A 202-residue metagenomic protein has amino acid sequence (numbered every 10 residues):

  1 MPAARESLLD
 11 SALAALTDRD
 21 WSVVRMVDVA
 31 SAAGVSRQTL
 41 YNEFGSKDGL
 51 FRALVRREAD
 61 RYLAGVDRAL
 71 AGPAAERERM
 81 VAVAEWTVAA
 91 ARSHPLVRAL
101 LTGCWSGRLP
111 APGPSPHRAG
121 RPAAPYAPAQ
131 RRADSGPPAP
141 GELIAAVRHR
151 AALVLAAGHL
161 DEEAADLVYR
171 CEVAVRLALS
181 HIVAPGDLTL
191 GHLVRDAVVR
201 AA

Functional and structural regions predicted by a protein language model:
A3, S7-A14, D18, A32 (+4 more regions): Alpha-helical structural segments
D10, V27-A30, E43, D67 (+3 more regions): A general secondary-structure boundary signal
S22-G49, A53: Helix-turn-helix
A33-V35, T39, E43-F44, E58 (+2 more regions): Short, contiguous hydrophobic alpha-helices characteristic of membrane insertion segments
E43, R57-D60, A69, A90-H94 (+1 more regions): Short hydrophobic alpha-helical module
S46-G49, A75, L96: Residue-level recognition of oxygen-bearing side chains
R77-A202: An extended, acidic
